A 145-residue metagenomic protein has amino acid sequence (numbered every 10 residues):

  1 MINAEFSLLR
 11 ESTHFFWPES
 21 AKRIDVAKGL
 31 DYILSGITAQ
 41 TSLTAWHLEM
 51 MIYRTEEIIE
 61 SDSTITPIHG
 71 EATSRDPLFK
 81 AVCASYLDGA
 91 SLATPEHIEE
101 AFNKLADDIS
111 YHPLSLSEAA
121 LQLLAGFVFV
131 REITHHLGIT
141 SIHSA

Functional and structural regions predicted by a protein language model:
M1-Y32, E71-R75: Gly/Thr-rich phosphate-binding beta-strand-loop-beta motif of the actin/hexokinase/Hsp70
D25-A145: Helical "lid/coupling" subdomains associated with nucleotide-phosphate turnover
